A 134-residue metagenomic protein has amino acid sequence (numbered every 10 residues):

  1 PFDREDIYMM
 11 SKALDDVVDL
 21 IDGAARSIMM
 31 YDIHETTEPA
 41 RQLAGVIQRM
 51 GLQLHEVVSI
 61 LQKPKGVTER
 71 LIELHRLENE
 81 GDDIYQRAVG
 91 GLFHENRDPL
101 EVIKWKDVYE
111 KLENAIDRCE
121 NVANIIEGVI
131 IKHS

Functional and structural regions predicted by a protein language model:
P1-S134: Cytosolic, long alpha-helical scaffolding segments
